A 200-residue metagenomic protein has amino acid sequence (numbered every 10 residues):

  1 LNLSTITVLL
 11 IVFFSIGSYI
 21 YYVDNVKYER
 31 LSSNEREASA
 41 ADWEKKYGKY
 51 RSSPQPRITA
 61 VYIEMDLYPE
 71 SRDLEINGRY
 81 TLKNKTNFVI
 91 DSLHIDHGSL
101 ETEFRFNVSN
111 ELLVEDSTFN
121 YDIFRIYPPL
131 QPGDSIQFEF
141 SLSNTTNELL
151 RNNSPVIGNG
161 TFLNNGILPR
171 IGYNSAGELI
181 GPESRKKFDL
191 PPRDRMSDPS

Functional and structural regions predicted by a protein language model:
L1-D73, P182-S200: N-terminal, polar/Ser/Thr-rich
T5-I6, S141-S200: Extended, low-hydrophobicity, Ser/Thr/Pro/Gly-biased non-transmembrane segments
S53-Q55, D66, P128-P132, I171-G172 (+2 more regions): A general structural signal for short secondary-structure junctions and capping/turn motifs
A60-Y62, D73-R79, S92, Y121 (+1 more regions): Intrinsic-disorder/low-complexity, polar/charged segments enriched in Ser/Thr/Lys/Arg/Asp/Glu/Gln
L67, N77-R79, H97-S99: His/Glu-rich zincin catalytic helix
Y80-N87: Asparagine-centered strand-capping/turn motif at beta-strand->loop junctions
F88-I90, S99-F162: A surface-exposed beta-strand-loop module
D96, N110-L112, R125, L168-A176: Short C-terminal domain-edge/linker segments immediately following a structured domain
